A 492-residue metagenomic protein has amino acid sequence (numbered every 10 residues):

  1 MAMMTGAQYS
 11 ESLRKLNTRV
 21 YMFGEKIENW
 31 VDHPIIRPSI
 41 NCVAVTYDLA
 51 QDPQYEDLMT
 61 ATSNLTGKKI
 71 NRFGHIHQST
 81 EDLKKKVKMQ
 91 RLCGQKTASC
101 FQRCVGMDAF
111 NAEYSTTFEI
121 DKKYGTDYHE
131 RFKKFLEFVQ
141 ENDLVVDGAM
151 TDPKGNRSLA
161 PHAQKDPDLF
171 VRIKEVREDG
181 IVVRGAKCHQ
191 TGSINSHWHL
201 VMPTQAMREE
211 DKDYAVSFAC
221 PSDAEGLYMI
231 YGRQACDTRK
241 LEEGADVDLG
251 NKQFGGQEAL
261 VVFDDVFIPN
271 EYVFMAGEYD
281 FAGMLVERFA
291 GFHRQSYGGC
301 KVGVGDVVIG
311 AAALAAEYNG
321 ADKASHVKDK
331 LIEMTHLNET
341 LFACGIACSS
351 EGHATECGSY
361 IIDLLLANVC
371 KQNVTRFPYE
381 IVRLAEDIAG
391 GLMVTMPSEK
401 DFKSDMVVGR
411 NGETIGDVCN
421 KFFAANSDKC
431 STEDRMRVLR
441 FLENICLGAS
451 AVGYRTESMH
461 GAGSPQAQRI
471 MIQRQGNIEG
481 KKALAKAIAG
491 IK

Functional and structural regions predicted by a protein language model:
M1-L49: N-terminal-proximal low-complexity accessory segments that begin disordered and transition into the first
E28-R91, E356, E457-G461: N-terminal low-complexity or amphipathic/hydrophobic leaders
N41, E137-Q140, V182, G303-D306 (+4 more regions): Generic structural signal for well-ordered, non-transmembrane alpha-helical segments in soluble/cytosolic regions
A61-W198, P203-F218, D223-Y228: Glycine-rich flavin
G148, P153-C300, I470-K492: FAD-binding core of flavoproteins
S296-T355: Extended amphipathic alpha-helical segments enriched in small hydrophobics
K328-I332, Y360-N368: Short, charged, amphipathic alpha-helical segments
L365-K492: Alpha-helix capping/hinge segments and adjacent helical runs
